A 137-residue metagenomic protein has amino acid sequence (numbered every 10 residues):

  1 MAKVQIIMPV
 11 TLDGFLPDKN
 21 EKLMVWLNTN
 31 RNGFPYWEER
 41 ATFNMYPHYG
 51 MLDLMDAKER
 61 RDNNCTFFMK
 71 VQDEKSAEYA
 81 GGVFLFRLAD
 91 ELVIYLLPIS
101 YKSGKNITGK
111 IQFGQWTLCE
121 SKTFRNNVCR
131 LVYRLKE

Functional and structural regions predicted by a protein language model:
M1-E137: Enzymes that bind and transform nitrogen-containing heteroaromatic metabolites
